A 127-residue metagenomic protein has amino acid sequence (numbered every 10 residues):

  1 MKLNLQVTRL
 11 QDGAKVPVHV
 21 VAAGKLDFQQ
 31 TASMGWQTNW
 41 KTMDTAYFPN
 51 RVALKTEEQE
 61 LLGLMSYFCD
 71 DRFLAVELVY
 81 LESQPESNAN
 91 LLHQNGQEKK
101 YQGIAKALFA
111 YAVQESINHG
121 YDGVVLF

Functional and structural regions predicted by a protein language model:
M1-K100, A107, Q114-V125: Non-catalytic substrate-recognition and accessory regions of acyl/acetyltransferase enzymes
